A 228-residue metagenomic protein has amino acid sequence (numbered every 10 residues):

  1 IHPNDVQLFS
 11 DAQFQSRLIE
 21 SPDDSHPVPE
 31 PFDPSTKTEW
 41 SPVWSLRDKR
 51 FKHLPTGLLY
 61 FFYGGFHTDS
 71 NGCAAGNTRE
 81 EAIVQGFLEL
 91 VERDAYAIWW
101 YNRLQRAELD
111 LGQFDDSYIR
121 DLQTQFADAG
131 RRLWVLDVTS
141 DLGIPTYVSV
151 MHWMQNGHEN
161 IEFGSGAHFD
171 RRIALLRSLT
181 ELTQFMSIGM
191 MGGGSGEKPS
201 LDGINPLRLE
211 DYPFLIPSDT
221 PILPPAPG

Functional and structural regions predicted by a protein language model:
I1-G228: Helix-biased "structured C-terminal domain" signature
